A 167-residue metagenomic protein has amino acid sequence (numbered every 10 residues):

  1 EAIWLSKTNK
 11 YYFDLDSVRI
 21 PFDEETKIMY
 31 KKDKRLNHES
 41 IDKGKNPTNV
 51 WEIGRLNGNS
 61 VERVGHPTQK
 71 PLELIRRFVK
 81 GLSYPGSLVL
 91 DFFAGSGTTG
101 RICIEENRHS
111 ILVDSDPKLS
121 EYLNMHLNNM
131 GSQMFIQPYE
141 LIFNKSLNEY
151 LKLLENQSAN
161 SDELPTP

Functional and structural regions predicted by a protein language model:
E1-Y122: Core catalytic lobe of class I
N124-T166: S-adenosyl-L-methionine
